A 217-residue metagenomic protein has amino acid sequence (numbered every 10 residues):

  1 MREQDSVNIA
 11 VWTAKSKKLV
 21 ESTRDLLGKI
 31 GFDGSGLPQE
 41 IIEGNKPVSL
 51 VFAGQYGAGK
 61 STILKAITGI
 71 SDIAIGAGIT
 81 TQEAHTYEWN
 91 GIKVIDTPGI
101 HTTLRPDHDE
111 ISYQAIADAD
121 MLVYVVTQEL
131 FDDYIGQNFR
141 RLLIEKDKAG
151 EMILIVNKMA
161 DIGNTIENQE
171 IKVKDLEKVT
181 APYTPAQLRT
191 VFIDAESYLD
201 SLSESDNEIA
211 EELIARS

Functional and structural regions predicted by a protein language model:
M1-T97: Conserved G1/Walker A P-loop phosphate-binding module
I73, Y87-D120: Conserved nucleotide-sensing/catalytic segment adjacent to the nucleotide-binding pocket in NTP-handling enzymes
G91-I92, A117-M121, D147-M152, P185-R189: Short glycine-/polar-rich loops that comprise or flank the Walker A/P-loop and associated switch/sensor motifs
I100-T102, D118-N138, G150, V156-E167: Conserved Switch II/interswitch segment of TRAFAC-class P-loop GTPases
H108-S112, G136, R140, Q169-E177: Amphipathic alpha-helical segments in well-structured domains
R141-E145: Histidine-anchored nucleotide/phosphate-binding helix
A160-S217: Canonical P-loop GTPase G-domain recognition
